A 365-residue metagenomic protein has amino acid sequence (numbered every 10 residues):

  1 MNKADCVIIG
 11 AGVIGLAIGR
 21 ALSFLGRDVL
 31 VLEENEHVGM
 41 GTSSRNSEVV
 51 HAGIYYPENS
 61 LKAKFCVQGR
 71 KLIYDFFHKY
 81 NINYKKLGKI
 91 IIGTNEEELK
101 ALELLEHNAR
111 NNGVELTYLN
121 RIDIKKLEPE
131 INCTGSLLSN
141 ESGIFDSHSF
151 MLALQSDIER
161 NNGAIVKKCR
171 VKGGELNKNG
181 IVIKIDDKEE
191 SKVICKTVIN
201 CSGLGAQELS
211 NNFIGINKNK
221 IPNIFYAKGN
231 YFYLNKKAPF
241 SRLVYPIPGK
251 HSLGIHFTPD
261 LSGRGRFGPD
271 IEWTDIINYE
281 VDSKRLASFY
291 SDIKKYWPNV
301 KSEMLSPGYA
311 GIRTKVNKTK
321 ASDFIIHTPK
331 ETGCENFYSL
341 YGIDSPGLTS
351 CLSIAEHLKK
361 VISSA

Functional and structural regions predicted by a protein language model:
A4, A21, L25, E36 (+1 more regions): C-terminal lid/capping helical subdomain adjacent to the catalytic/cofactor pocket in oxidative enzymes
A4-V31: N-terminal Rossmann-like FAD-binding beta1-loop-alpha1 element of flavoenzymes
A21, V50, I82-K85, K192 (+2 more regions): Active-site substrate-recognition segment that forms the wall of the catalytic cavity or substrate channel
F24-R45: Glycine-rich FAD pyrophosphate-binding loop
E48-D123, C133, G254-I255: Dinucleotide-binding Rossmann-like beta1-alpha1 core, especially the glycine-rich loop that anchors the ADP
Y55, S142-I144, G249-S252, Y338-S350: Glycine-rich phosphate/pyrophosphate-binding beta-alpha loops
P57-Q68, I92-A101, L137-S156, V166 (+2 more regions): Short beta-strand to alpha-helix junction loop
L137-T197, L352, V361: Helical element adjacent to the flavin cofactor pocket in flavoenzyme catalytic cores
